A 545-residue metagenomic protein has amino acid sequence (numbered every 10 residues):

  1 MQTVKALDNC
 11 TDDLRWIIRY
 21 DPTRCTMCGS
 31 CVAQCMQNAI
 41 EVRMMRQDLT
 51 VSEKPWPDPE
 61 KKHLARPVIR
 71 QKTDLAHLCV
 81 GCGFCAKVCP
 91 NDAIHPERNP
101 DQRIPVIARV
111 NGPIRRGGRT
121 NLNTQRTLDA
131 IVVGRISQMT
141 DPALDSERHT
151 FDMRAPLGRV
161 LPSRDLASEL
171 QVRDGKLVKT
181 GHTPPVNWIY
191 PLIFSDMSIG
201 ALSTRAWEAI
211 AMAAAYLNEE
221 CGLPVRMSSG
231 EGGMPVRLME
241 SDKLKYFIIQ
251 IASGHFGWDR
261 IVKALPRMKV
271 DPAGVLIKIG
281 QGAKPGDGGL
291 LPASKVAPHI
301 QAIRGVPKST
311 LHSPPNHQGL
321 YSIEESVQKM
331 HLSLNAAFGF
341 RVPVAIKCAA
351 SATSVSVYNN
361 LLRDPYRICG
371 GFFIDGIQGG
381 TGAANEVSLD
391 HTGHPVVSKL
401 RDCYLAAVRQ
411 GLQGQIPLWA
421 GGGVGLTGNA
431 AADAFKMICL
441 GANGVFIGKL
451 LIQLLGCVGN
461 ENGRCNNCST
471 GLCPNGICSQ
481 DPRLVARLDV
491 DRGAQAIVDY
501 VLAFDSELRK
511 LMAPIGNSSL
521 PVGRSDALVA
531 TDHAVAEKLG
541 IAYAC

Functional and structural regions predicted by a protein language model:
M1-I17, T23, N38-Q71, H77 (+3 more regions): Conserved, well-structured core domains of diverse proteins
A6-L7, D12-I17, T26-M27, V32-A33 (+4 more regions): Glycine-rich phosphate/ribose-binding loops and adjacent secondary-structure elements that form binding surfaces
P22-V32, A76-C82, A86, T470: Residues immediately within or flanking Cys/His clusters that coordinate Zn2+ in small zinc-binding modules
S30-I40, K87-I94, A215, E219-L223 (+7 more regions): Generic secondary-structure signature for well-ordered alpha-helical cores
I189-L192, L223-V225, K243-F247, D271-V275 (+5 more regions): Short, well-ordered coil/turn segments that N-cap beta-strands
A215, M268, L362-P365, I438-C439 (+1 more regions): Non-catalytic positions within long, well-ordered alpha-helices that form the structural scaffold/packing of enzyme
D271, K278, G282-P307, R464-V485 (+1 more regions): Mobile "lid/hinge" segments at catalytic clefts and subdomain interfaces of large enzymes
A337, L450, T470, N475 (+2 more regions): Catalytic or ion-coupling anion/metal-binding cores of large enzyme and transporter domains
